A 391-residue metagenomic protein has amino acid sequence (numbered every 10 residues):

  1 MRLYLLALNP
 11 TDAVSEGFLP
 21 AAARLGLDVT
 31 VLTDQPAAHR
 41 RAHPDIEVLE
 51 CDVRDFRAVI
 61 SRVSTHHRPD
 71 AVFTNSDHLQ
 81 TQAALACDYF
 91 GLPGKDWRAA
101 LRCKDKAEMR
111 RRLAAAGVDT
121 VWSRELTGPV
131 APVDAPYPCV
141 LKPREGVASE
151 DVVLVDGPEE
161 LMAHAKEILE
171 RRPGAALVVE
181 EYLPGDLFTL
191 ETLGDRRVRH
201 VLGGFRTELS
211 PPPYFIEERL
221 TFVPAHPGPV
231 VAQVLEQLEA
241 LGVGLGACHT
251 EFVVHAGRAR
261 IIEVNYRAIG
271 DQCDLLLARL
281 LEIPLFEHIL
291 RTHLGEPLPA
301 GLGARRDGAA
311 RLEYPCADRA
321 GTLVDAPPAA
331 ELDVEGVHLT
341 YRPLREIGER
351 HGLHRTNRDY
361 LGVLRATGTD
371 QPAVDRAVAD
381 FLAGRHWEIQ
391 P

Functional and structural regions predicted by a protein language model:
M1-A99, R345-R350, H354-D359, T367-Q390: ATP-binding N-terminal substructure of ATP-dependent carboxylate-amine bond-forming enzymes
S15-A22, R110, A131, A165 (+1 more regions): Short amphipathic alpha-helical segments and helix-helix/interface helices
A100-V178, P184, D195-R197, R219-A232 (+2 more regions): Active-site nucleotide/adenylate-binding loops and adjacent lid/helix of ATP-dependent enzymes
A115, L290-P391: Peripheral (often C-terminal) accessory segments that flank ATP-dependent C-N-forming ligase machineries
V121, C139, E150, F188-L190 (+5 more regions): Change "...and in nucleic-acid phosphodiester-cleaving endonucleases..." to "...and in nucleic-acid processing enzymes
V153, E181, A278, L361-G368: Short, well-ordered beta-strand elements within core beta-sheets of diverse protein domains
E159, E181-V243, A247, V254 (+3 more regions): ATP-dependent carboxylate/phosphate-activation module, predominantly the ATP-grasp catalytic core and closely related
